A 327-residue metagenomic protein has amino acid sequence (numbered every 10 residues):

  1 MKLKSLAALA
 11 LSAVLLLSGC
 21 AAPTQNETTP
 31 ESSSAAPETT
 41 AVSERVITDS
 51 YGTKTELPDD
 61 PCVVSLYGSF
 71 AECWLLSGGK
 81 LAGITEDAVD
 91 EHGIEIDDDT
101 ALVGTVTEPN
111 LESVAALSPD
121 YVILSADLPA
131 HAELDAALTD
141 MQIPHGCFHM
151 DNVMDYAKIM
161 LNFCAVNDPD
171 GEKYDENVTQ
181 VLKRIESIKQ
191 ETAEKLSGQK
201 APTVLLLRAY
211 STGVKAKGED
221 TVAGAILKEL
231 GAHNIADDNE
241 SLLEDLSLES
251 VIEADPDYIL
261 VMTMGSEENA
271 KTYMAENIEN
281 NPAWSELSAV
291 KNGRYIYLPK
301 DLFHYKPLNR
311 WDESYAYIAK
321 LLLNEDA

Functional and structural regions predicted by a protein language model:
L3-L6, L11, C20-S69, G171-L205 (+1 more regions): Bacterial Sec-exported substrate-binding components of ABC uptake systems
L16-L17: Bacterial Sec-type N-terminal signal peptides, specifically the leucine/valine-rich hydrophobic h-region
D49-Y51, T100-E112, N239-L248: Short helix-initiation/N-cap motifs at beta->coil->alpha
Y67-L117, Y121-D127: A short, structured surface patch at a secondary-structure boundary
A88-D90, K215-E244: Alpha-helical, coiled-coil/dimerization segments enriched in small aliphatic residues
L111-L124, I143, L248-V261: Proline-aspartate-enriched helix->loop->beta-strand connector
A130-E133, G146-N162, A201-V222: Extracytoplasmic ligand-binding site segments that recognize negatively charged/polar headgroups
M154-N167, V261-A327: Structured C-terminal subdomain patch of bacterial secreted/periplasmic proteins
